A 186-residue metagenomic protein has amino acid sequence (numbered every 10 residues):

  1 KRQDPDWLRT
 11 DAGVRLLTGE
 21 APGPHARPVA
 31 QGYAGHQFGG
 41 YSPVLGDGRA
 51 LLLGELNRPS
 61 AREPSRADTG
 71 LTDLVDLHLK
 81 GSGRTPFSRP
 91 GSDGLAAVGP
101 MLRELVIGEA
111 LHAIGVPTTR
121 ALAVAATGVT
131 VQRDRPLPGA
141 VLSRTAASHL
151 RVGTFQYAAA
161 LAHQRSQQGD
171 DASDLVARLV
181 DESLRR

Functional and structural regions predicted by a protein language model:
R2-W7, D11-R186: Conserved ATP-binding subdomain of kinase catalytic cores across diverse folds
